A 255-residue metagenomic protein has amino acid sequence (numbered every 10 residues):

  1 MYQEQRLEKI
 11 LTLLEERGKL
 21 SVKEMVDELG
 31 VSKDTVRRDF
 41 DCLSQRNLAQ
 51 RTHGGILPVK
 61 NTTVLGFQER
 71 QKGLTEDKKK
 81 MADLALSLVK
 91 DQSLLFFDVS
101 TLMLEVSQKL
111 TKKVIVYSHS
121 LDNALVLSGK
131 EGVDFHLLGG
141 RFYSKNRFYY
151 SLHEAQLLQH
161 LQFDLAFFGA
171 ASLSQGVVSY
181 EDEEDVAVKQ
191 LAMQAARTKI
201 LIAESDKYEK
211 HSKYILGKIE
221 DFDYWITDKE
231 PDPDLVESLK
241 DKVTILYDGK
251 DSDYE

Functional and structural regions predicted by a protein language model:
Y2, T12, S21-V22, L125-E255: Conserved phosphate- and dinucleotide-binding cores of soluble alpha/beta proteins, encompassing both enzyme active
Y2-K9, E15-K23, D27-E28, D34-F96 (+3 more regions): HTH-adjacent hinge/linker in prokaryotic transcriptional regulators
K78, V99, S120: Conserved donor sugar-nucleotide recognition element shared by glycan-biosynthetic enzymes
K80, D122, A187: Active-site phosphate/pyrophosphate-handling residues
F97-D98, S118, T227: Short beta-strand scaffold positions
T101, L121-D122, E230: Alpha-helix/helix-capping structural signal
